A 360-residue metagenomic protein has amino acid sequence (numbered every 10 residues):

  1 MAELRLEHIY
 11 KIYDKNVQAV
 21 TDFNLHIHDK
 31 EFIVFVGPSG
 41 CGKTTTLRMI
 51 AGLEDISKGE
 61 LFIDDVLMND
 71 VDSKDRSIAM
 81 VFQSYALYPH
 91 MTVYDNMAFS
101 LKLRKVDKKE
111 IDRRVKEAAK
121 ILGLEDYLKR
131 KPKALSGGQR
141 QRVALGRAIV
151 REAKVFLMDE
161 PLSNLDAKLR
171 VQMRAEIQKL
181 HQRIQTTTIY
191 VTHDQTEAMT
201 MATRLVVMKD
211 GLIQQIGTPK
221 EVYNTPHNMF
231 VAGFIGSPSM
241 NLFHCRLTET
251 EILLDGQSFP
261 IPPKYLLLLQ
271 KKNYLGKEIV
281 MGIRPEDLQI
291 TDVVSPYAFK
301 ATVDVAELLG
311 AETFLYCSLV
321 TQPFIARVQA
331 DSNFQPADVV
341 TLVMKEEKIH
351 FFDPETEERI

Functional and structural regions predicted by a protein language model:
V36-P38: The feature captures the beta-strand-to-loop junction immediately N-terminal to the Walker
T44-L47, V143: ABC ATPase nucleotide-binding domain helices that frame the ATP-binding cleft
A51: Helix-to-loop junction immediately C-terminal to a conserved catalytic motif
G59-L67: Conserved ABC transporter NBD signature motif
S73-F230: ABC ATPase nucleotide-binding domains
H227-I279, Q289-T302, S318-V328, S332-N333: ATPase nucleotide-binding modules
